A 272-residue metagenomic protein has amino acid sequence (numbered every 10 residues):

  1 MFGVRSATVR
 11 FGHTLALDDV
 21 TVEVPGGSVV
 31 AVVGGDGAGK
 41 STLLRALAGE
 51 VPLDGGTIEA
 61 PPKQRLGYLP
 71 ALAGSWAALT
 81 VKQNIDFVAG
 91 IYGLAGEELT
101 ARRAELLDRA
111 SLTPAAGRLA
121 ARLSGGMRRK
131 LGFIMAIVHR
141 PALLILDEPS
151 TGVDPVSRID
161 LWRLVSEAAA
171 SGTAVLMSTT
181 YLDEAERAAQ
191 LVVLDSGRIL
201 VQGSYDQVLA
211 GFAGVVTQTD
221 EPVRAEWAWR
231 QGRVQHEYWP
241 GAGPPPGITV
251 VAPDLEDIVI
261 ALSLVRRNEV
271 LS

Functional and structural regions predicted by a protein language model:
F2-V4, L17: Conserved structural motif at the start of ABC-family nucleotide-binding domains
V33-G35: The feature captures the beta-strand-to-loop junction immediately N-terminal to the Walker
A48: Helix-to-loop junction immediately C-terminal to a conserved catalytic motif
A78, L119-G126: Conserved ABC ATPase signature
D86, G90, E97-A115: Conserved ABC ATPase "signature" region
I137-V138: ABC ATPase C-loop
L144-E148: Catalytic Walker B motif of ABC-type/P-loop ATPase nucleotide-binding domains
D160-W239: ABC transporter nucleotide-binding domain
